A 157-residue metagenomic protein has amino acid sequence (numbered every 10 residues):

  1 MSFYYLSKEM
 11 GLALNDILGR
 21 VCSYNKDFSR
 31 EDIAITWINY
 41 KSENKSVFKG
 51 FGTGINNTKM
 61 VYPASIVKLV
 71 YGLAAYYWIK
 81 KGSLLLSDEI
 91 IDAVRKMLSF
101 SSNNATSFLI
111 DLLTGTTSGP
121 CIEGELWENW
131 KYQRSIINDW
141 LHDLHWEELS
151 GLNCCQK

Functional and structural regions predicted by a protein language model:
M1-S2, G50-I55, A74-Y77, T114-C121: Acidic/histidine-rich, surface-exposed loop or edge segments in extracytoplasmic proteins
M1-S2, V21, N25, W37 (+2 more regions): Generic intrinsically disordered, low-complexity segments enriched for polar/acidic and small residues
S2-E31, E89-K157: Active-site-adjacent helix/loop patches that line small-molecule binding or acyl-intermediate pockets
L12-N15, F48-G52, N56, L86 (+1 more regions): Residue-level signal for well-ordered alpha-helical segments
S29-V61, Y76, K80: Short, conserved catalytic-motif segment at the N-terminal edge
K41-E43, Y71, A75, S102 (+1 more regions): Short alpha-helix boundary/capping elements
T58-M60, A64, V94, C154: Generic detector of bulky aromatic hydrophobic side chains
V61-L84, M97: Active-site SXXK
